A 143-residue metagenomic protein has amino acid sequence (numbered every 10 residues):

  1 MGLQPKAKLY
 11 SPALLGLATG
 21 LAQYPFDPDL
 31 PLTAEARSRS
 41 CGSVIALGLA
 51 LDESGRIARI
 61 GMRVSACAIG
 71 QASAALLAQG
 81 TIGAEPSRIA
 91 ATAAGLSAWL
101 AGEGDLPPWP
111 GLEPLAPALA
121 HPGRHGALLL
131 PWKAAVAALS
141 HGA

Functional and structural regions predicted by a protein language model:
G2-Q23, S87-A143: C-terminal binding/interaction regions
L17-V64: Structured beta-strand/loop patches that form or line metal/cofactor-binding pockets in enzymes
S38-R39, I82, G102, S140: Alpha-helix boundary/interfacial micro-motifs
V64, I82-G83, P131: A generic structural motif
S65-Q71: Short, thiol/selenol-centered motifs that function as redox-active sites or metal-ligating centers
A68, A84-S87: A generic structural signal for alpha-helix starts
S73-E85: Alpha-helical support elements that line or immediately flank enzyme active sites and cofactor-binding pockets
